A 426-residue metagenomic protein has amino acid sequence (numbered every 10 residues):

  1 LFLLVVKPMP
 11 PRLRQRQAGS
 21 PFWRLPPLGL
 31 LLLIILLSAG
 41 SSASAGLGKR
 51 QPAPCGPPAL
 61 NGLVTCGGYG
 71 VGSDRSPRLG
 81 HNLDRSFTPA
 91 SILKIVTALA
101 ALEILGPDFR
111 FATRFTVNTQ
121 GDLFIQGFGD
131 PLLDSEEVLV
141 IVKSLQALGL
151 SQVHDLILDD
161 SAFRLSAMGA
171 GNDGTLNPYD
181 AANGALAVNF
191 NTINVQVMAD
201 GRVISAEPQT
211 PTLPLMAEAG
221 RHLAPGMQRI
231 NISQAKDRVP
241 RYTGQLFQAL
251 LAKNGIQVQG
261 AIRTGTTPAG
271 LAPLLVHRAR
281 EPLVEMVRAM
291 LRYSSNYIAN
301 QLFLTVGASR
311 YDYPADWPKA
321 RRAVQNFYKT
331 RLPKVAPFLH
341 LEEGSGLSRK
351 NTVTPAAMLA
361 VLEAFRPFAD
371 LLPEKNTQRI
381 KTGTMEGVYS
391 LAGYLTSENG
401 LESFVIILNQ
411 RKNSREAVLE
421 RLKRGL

Functional and structural regions predicted by a protein language model:
L1-W23: N-terminal secretory signal peptides that target proteins for export/translocation
G29-S38: Bacterial N-terminal signal peptides
A43-A45: Boundary at the C-terminal end of the N-terminal hydrophobic targeting segment
L47-G56, E103-V335, G425: Conserved serine DD-peptidase/penicillin-binding transpeptidase domain and beta-lactam-recognizing active-site
P57-H81: A short, well-structured edge-of-sheet supersecondary motif
G80-A100, I104, D108, V287: Short active-site loop at a secondary-structure junction that contains or immediately precedes the catalytic residue(s)
H340-L426: C-terminal soluble interaction/assembly domains
